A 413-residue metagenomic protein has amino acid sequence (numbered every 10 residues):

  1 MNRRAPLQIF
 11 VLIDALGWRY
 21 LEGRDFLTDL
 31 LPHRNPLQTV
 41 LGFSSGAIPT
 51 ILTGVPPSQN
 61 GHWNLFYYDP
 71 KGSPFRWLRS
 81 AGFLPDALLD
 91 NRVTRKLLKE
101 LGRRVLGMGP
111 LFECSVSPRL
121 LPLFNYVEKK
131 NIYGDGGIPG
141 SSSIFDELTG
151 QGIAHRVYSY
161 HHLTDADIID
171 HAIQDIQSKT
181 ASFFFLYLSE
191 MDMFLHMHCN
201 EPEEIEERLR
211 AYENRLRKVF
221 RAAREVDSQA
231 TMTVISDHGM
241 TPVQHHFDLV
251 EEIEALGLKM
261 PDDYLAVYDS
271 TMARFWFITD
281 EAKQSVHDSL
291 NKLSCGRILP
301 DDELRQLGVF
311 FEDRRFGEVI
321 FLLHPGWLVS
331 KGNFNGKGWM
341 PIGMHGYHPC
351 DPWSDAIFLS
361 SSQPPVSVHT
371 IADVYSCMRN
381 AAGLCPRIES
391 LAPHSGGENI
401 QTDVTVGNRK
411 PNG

Functional and structural regions predicted by a protein language model:
M1-F43: Active-site-proximal N-terminal segment of extracellular/periplasmic enzymes that hydrolyze or transfer
L7-I9, A181-F185, T231, E318: Residue-level preference for the first positions of well-ordered beta-strands
I9-I13, W18, A211-E252, F358 (+1 more regions): Metal-dependent active-site segment of extracytoplasmic phospho-/sulfohydrolases and closely related
W18-L21, Q59-G61, S73, T164-D165 (+5 more regions): Short catalytic/ligand-binding loop motif for oxyanion handling, primarily in non-cytosolic enzymes, centered on
R34-V55, H161-L163, L391-H394: Short, solvent-exposed turn/loop segments enriched in Gly/Ser/Thr/Pro and often Arg
V55-C199, A211, S285, N291-C295 (+2 more regions): His/Asp/Glu-rich, glycine-adjacent segments that coordinate divalent cations and/or stabilize oxyanion chemistry on
M240-I278: Acidic/histidine-rich catalytic neighborhood
Y264-I388, H394-G413: Active-site neighborhoods of enzymes that stabilize oxyanions during catalysis
